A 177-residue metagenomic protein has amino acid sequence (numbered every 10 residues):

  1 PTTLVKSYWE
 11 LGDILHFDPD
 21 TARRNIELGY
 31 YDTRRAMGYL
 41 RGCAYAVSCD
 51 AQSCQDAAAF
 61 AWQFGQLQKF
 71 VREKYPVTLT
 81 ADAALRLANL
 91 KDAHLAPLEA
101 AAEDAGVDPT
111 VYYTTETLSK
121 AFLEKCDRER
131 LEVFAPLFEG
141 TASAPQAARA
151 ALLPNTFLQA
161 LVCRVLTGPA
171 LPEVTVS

Functional and structural regions predicted by a protein language model:
P1-S177: Patatin-like phospholipase
